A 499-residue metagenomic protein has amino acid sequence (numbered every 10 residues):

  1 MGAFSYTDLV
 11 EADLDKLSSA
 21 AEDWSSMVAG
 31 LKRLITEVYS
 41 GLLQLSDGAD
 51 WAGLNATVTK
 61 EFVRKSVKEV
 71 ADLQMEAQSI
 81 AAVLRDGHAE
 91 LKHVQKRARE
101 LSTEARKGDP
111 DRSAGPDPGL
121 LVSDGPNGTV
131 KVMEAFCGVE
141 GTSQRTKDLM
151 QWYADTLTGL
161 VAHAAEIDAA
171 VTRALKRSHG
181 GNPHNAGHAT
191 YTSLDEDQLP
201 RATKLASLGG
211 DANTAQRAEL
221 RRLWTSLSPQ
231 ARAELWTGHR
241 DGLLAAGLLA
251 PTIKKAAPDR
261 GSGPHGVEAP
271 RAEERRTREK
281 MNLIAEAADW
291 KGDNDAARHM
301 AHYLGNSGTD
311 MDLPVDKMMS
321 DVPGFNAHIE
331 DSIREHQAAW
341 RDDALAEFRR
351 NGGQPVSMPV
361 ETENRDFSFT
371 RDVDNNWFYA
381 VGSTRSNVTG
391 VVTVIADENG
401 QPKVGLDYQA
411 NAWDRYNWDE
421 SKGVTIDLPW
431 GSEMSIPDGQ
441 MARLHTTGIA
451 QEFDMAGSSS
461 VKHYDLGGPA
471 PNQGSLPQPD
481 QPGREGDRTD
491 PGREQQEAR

Functional and structural regions predicted by a protein language model:
M1-E196, P200, R499: N-terminal secretion-targeting helices of virulence/extracellular proteins, encompassing both classical Sec signal
K176-A498: Long, composition-driven intrinsically disordered regions
